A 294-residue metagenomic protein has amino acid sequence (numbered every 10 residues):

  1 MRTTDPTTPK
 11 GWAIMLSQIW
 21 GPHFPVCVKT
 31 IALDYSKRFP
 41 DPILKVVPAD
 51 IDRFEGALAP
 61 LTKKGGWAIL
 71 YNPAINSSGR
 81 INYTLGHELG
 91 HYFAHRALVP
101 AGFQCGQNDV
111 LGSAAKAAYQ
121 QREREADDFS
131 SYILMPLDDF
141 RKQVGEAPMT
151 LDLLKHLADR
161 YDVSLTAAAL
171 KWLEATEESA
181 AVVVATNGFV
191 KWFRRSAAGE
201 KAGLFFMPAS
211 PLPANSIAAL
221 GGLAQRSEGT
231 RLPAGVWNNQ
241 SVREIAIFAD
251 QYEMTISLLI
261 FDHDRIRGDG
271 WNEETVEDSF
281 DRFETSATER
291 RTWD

Functional and structural regions predicted by a protein language model:
M1-D294: Active-site hotspot residues in diverse enzymes, especially metal/ion-binding acidic/histidine motifs
